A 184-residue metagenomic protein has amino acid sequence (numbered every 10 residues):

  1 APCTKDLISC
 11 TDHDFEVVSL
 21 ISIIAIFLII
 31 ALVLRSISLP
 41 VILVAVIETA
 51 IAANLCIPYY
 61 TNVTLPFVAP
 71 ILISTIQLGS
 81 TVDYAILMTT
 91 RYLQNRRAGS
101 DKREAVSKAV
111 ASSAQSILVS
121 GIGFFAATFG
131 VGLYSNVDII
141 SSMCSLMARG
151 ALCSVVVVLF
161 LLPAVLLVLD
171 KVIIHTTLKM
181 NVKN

Functional and structural regions predicted by a protein language model:
A1-N184: Membrane-embedded transmembrane helical bundles of large multi-pass transporters/channels
